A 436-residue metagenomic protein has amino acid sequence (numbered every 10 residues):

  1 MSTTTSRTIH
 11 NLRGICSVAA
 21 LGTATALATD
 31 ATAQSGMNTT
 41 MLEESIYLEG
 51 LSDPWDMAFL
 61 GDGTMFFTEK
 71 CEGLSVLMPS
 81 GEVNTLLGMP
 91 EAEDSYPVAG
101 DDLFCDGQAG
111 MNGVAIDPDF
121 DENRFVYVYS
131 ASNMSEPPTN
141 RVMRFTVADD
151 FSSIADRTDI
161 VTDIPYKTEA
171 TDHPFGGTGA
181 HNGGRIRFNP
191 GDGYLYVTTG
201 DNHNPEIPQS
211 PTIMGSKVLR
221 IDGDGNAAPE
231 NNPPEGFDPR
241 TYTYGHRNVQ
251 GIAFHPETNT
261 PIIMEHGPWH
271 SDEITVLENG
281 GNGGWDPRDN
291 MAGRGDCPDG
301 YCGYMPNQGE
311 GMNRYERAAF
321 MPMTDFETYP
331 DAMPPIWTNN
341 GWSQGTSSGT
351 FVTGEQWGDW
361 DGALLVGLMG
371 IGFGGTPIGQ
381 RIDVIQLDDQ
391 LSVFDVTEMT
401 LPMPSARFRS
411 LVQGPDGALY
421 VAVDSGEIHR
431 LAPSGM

Functional and structural regions predicted by a protein language model:
M1-S2, F66: Short hydrophobic/aromatic-rich beta-strand motifs
S2-A31: Gram-negative bacterial Sec-dependent N-terminal signal peptides
Q34-E206, N259-I263, G267, W342-Q390 (+1 more regions): Acidic, Gly/Ser/Thr-rich repeat motifs that build Ca2+-stabilized beta-propeller blades
E43, D172, D238, T397-M399: Short, flexible loop segments at the rims of nucleotide/cofactor-binding pockets, characterized by
S75, R144, K217-R220, R407: Short, cationic motifs built from Arg/Lys/His that form the positively charged side of catalytic pockets
D94-C105, A109-M111, D119-D121, G191 (+2 more regions): Beta-propeller domain segments
I186, V249, L411: Conserved RecA-like P-loop NTPase ATPase core
S392-P415: Conserved blade-ending motifs and adjacent loop-strand segments that build the rim/top face of beta-propeller domains
